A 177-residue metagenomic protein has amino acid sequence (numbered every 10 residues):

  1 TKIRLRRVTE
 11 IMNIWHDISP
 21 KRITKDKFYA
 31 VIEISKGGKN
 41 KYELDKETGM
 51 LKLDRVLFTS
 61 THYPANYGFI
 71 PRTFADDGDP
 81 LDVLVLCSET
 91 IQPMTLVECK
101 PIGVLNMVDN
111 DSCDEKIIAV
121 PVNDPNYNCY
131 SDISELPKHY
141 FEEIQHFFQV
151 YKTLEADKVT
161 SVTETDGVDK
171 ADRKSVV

Functional and structural regions predicted by a protein language model:
T1-I11: Short, Lys/Arg-enriched N-terminal segments with co-localized hydrophobic residues within the first ~10-30 amino acids
I11-V177: Hydrophobic N-terminal alpha-helices or hydrophobic patches in metabolic proteins across all domains of life
